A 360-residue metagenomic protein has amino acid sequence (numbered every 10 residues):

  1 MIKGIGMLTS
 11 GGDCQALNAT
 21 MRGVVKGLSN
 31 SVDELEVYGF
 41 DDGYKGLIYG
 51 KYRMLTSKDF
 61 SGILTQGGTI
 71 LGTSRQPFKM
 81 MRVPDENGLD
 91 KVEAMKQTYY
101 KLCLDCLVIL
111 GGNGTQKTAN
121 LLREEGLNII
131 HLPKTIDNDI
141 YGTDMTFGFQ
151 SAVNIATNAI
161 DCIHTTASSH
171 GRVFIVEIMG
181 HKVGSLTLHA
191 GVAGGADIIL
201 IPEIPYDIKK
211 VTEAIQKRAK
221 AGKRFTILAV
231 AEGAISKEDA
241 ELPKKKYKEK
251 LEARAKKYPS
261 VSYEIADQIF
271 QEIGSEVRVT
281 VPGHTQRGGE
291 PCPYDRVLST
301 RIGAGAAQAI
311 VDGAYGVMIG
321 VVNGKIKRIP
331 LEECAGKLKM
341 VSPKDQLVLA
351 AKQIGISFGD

Functional and structural regions predicted by a protein language model:
M1-K51: N-terminal phosphate-binding or glycine-rich loops at protein starts, especially the Walker A/P-loop of NTPases
D13-V24, L47-I48, V92-E93, L104-N120 (+6 more regions): Short glycine/serine/threonine-rich phosphate/pyrophosphate-binding segments that cradle anionic phosphate groups
S31-V32, Y38, L122-T146, V153 (+1 more regions): Short, acidic/small-residue loops that bind anionic groups at enzyme active sites
D33-F40, T166-V173, R224-L228, A266 (+3 more regions): Flexible, glycine/charged-enriched surface loops at secondary-structure junctions
Y49-L107, G114, F147-N154, N158 (+1 more regions): Glycine-rich oxoanion-binding loops at beta->alpha junctions
T98, I109-G111, K117-L121, F149-S168 (+1 more regions): Accessory alpha-helical/coil subdomains and C-terminal extensions that flank or cap enzyme catalytic cores
E264, V317-D360: Phosphate-binding loop/pocket of nucleotide- and phosphate-handling active sites
